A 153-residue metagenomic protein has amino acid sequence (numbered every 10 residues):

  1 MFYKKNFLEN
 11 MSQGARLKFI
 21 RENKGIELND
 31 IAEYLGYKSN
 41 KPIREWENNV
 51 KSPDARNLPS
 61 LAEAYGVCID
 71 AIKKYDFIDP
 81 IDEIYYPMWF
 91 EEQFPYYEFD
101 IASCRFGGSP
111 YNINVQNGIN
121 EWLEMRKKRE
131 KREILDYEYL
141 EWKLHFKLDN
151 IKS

Functional and structural regions predicted by a protein language model:
M1-E9, N23-K24, E138, K143: N-terminal flexible/basic segments that precede or flank functional cores
F2-N10, A15, F19, S52 (+2 more regions): Charged, helix-prone or intrinsically disordered regulatory segments positioned adjacent to compact structured domains
N23-E45: Short alpha-helical DNA-recognition segment
Y34, Y75, W142-H145: Short acidic/histidine-centered micro-motifs embedded in hydrophobic/aromatic stretches that mark compact functional
S39, P80-I81, F146: Short secondary-structure boundary/hinge segments and terminal tails
R44, R126-K127, L140: Amphipathic alpha-helical segments within well-ordered protein domains
N150-S153: Short, charge-rich amphipathic alpha-helical segments embedded in non-transmembrane helical bundles/solenoids
